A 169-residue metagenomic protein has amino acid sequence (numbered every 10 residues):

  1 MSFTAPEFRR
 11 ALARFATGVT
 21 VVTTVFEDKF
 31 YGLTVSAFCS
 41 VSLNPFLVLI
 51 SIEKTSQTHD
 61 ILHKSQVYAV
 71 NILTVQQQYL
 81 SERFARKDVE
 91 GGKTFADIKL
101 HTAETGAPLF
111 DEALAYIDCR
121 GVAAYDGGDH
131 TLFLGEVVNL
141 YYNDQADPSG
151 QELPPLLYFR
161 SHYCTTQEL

Functional and structural regions predicted by a protein language model:
M1-L169: Basic, polyanion-binding surface patches
